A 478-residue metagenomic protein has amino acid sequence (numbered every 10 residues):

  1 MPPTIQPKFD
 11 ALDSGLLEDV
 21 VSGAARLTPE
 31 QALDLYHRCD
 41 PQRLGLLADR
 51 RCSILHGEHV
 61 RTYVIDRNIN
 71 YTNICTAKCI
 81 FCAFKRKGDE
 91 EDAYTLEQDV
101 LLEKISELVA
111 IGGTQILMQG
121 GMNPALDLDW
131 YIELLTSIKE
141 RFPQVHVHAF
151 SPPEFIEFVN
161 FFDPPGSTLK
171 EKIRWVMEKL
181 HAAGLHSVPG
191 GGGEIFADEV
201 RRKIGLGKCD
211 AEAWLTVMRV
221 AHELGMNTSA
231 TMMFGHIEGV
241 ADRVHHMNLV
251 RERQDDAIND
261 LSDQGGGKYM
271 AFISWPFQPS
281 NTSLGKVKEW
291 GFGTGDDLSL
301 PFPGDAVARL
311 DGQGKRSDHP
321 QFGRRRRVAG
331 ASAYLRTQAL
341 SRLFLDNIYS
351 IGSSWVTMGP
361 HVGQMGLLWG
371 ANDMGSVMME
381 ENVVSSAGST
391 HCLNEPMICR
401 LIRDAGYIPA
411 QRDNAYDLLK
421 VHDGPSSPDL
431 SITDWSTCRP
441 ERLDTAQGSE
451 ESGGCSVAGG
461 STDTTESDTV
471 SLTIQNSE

Functional and structural regions predicted by a protein language model:
M1-Q42, V109, M247, R251 (+1 more regions): Auxiliary Fe-S-binding modules of radical SAM enzymes
R43-D89, A93-Q119, V188: N-terminal pre-triad scaffold of radical SAM enzymes
D49, I105, I132-T136, M177-E178 (+6 more regions): Generic structural signal for well-ordered alpha-helices, preferentially at hydrophobic/aromatic core positions
R61-R67, I116, V147-A149, V188-G190 (+4 more regions): Hydrophobic faces of well-ordered beta-strands that scaffold small-molecule active sites in alpha/beta enzyme cores
Y63-I69, R86-D89, Q119-L128, D198 (+1 more regions): Glycine-rich, proline-tolerant flexible connector loops at the mouths of alpha/beta enzymes
K87-T95, A125-D129, N160-E171, V200-A211 (+1 more regions): Glycine-rich tight-turn/loop motif centered on a GG-T
L101, Y131, I173, W214 (+2 more regions): Aromatic/hydrophobic pocket-lining residues that form the small-molecule binding cavity in soluble enzyme cores
G113-M218, H222-A230, H236-E238, D256 (+1 more regions): Conserved SAM/AdoMet-binding glycine-rich loop
